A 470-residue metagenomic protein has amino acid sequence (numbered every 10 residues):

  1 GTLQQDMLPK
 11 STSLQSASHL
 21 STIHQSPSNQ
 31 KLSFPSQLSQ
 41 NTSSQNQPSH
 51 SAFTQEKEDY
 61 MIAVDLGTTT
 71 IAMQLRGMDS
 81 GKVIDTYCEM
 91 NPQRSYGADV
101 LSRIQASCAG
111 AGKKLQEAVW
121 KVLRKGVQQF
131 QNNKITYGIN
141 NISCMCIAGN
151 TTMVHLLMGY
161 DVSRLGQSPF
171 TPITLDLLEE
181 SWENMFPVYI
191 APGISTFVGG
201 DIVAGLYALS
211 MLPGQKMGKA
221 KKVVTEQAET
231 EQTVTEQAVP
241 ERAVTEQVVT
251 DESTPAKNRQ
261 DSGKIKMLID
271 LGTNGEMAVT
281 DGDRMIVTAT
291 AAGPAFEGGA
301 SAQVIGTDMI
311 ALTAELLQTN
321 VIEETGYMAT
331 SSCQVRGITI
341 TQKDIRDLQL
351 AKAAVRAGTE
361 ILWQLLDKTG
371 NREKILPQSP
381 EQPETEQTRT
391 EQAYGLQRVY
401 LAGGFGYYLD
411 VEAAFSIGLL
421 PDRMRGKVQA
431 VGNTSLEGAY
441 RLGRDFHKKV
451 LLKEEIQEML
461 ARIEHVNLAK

Functional and structural regions predicted by a protein language model:
G1, Y189-A204, G214, G218 (+1 more regions): Acidic, glycine/GT-rich loop-and beta-edge segments that sit at the periphery of enzyme/chaperone cores
G1-L156, V162-Q167, P213-K216, T254-P255 (+3 more regions): N-terminal glycine/serine-rich phosphate-binding loop of ATP-dependent small-molecule kinases, especially carbohydrate
G67-T68, M73, M78-D99, R164-L177 (+3 more regions): Glycine-rich phosphate-binding loop of actin/hexokinase-like ATP-binding domains
T86-W120, G193-S210, G282-E324, V428-L436 (+1 more regions): Glycine-rich phosphate-binding loop plus the immediately following alpha-helix
D99, L156-Y207: Glycine-rich phosphate-binding loop and adjoining helix at the ATP-binding site of ATP-dependent phosphoryl-transfer
V122-N133, G205-L209, D347-N371: Phosphate/ATP-binding catalytic cores across multiple sugar-kinase/actin-like superfamilies, primarily ASKHA
M145-L156, L396-A414: Glycine-rich phosphate-binding loops at beta-strand->alpha-helix junctions
Y400, G404-I456: Catalytic phosphate/nucleotide-handling subdomain of diverse soluble enzymes
